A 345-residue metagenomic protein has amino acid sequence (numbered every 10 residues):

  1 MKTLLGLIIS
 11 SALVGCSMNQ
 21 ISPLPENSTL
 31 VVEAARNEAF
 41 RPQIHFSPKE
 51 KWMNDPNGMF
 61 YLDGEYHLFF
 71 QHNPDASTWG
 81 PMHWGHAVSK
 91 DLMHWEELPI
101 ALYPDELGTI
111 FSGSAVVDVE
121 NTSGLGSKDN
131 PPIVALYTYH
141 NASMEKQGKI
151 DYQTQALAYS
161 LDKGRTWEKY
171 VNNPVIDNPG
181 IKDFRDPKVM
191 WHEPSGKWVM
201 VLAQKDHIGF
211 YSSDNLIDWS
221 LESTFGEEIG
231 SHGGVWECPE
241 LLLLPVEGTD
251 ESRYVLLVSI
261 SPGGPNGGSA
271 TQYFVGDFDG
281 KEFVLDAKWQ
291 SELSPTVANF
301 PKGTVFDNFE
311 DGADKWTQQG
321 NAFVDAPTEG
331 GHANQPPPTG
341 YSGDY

Functional and structural regions predicted by a protein language model:
K2-C16: Gram-negative bacterial Sec-dependent N-terminal signal peptides
S11-A12, M18, P23, G343: Compositionally biased regions
S17-P187, W191-E237, P245-P337: Beta-rich carbohydrate-recognition and catalytic domains
T339-Y345: Surface-exposed, low-complexity/disordered Ser/Thr/Gly/Pro/Asn-rich loops and linkers
